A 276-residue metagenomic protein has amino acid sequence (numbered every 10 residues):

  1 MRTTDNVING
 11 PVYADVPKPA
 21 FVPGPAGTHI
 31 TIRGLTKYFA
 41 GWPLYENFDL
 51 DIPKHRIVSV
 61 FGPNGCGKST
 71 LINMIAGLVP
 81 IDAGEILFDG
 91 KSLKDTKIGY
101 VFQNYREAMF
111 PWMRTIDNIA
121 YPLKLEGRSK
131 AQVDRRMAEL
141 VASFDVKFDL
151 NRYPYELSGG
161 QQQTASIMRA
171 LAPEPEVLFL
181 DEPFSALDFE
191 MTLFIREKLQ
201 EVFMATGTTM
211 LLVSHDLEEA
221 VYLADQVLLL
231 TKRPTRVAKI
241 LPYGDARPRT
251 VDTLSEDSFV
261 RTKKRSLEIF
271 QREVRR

Functional and structural regions predicted by a protein language model:
I30, L44-N47: Conserved structural motif at the start of ABC-family nucleotide-binding domains
F61-P63: The feature captures the beta-strand-to-loop junction immediately N-terminal to the Walker
A76: Helix-to-loop junction immediately C-terminal to a conserved catalytic motif
A83-T96: Conserved ABC transporter NBD signature motif
A131-D149, E201: Conserved ABC ATPase "signature" region
Y153-L157, Q161: Conserved ABC ATPase signature
A172-E176: A short, proline-enriched helix->beta-strand linker immediately N-terminal to the Walker B motif in ABC-type P-loop
